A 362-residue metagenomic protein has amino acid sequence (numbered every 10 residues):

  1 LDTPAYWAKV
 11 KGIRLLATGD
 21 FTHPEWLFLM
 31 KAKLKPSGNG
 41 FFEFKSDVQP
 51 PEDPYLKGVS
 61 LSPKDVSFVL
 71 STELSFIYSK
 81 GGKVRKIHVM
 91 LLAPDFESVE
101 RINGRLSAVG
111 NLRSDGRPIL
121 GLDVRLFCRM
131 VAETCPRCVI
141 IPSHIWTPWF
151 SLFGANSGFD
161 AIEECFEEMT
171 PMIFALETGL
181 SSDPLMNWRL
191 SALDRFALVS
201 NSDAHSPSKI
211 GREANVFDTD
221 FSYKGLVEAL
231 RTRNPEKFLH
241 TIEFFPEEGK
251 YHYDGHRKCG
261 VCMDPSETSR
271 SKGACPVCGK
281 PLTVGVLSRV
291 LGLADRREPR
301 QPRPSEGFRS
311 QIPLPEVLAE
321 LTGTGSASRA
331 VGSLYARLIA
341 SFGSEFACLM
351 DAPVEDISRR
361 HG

Functional and structural regions predicted by a protein language model:
L1-A8, N187: Short, acidic/polar
A5-M30, V139-I141, I173-A175: Divalent metal-dependent hydrolysis catalytic cores, especially in the metallo-beta-lactamase
V10, A32-P36, E168, W188-A197: Short, surface-exposed basic-aromatic patches at helix termini and helix-loop junctions that form
L15-F21, V69-T72, I141-S143, A175-S181 (+1 more regions): Active-site neighborhood of phospho(di)ester-bond hydrolases with catalytic His/Asp-centered motifs
P24, K31-K35, K57-L61, S67-T72 (+7 more regions): C-terminal functional module detector
F28-F174: Extended substrate/RNA-proximal surfaces in nucleic-acid metabolism proteins
S79, E100-R101, F150-S151, L185-N187 (+2 more regions): Short helix/loop capping segments that flank catalytic or ligand/cofactor-binding pockets
D160-E163, E167-E168, S182-M186, R303 (+1 more regions): Extended hydrophobic/aromatic segments used for targeting, binding, or gating
